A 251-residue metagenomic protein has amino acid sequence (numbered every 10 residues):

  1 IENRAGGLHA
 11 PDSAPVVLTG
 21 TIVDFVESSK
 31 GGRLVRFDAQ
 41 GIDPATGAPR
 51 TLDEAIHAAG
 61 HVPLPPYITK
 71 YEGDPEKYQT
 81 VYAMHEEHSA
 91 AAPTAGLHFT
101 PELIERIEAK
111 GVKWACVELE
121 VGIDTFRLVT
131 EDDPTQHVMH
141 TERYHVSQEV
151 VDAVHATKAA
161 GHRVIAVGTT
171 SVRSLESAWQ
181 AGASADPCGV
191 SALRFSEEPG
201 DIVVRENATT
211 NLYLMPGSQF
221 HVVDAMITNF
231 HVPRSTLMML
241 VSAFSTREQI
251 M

Functional and structural regions predicted by a protein language model:
I1-M251: Surface-exposed, charge/polar-rich loops and edge strands
